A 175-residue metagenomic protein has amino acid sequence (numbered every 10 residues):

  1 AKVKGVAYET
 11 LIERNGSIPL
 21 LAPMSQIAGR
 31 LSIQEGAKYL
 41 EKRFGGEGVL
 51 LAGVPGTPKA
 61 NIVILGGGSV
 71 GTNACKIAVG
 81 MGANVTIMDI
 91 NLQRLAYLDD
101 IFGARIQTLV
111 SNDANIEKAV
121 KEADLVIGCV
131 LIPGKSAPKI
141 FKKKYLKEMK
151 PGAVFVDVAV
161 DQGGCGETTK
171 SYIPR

Functional and structural regions predicted by a protein language model:
A1-A60: Glycine/serine-rich phosphate-binding loop and adjoining beta1-alpha1 elements at the start of nucleotide-handling
A1-P19, A137-R175: Rossmann-fold NAD(P)-binding glycine/threonine-rich loop
K4-G5, I27-R30, G36-G46, M81-N84 (+6 more regions): Change "in soluble alpha/beta enzymes" to "in soluble alpha/beta proteins
A22-S25, G103-Q107, I173-R175: Short, hinge-like loop/turn segments at secondary-structure boundaries
R43-G128: Glycine-rich phosphate/diphosphate-binding loop of Rossmann-like nucleotide-binding domains
S69-C75, Q93-L95, G134-I140, G163-T168: Short glycine/serine/threonine-rich phosphate/pyrophosphate-binding segments that cradle anionic phosphate groups
I90-N91, S111-D113, L131-I132, A159-D161 (+1 more regions): Histidine- and/or cysteine-centered catalytic micro-motif in compact active-site loops
D113-A153: A glycine- and small/hydrophobic-rich beta-loop-beta segment that serves as a flexible "lid/hinge" or phosphate-binding
